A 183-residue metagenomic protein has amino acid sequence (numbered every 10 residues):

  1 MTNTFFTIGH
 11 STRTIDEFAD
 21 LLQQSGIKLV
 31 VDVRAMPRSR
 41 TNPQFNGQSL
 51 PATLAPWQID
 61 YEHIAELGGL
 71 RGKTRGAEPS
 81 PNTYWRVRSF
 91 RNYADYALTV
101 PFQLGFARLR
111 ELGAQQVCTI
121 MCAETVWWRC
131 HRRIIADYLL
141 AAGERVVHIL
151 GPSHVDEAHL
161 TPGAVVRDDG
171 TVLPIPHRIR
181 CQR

Functional and structural regions predicted by a protein language model:
M1-R183: Residues lining hydrophobic/aromatic ligand-binding pockets adjacent to catalytic sites
